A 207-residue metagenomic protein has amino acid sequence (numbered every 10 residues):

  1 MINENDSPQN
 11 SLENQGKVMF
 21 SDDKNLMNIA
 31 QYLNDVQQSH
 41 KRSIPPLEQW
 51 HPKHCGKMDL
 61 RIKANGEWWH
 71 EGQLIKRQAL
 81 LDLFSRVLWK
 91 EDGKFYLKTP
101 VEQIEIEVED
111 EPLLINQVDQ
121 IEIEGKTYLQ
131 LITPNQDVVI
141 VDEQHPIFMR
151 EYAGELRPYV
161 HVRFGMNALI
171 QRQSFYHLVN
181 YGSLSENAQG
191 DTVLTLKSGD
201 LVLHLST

Functional and structural regions predicted by a protein language model:
M1-T207: Long, non-globular segments of proteins
